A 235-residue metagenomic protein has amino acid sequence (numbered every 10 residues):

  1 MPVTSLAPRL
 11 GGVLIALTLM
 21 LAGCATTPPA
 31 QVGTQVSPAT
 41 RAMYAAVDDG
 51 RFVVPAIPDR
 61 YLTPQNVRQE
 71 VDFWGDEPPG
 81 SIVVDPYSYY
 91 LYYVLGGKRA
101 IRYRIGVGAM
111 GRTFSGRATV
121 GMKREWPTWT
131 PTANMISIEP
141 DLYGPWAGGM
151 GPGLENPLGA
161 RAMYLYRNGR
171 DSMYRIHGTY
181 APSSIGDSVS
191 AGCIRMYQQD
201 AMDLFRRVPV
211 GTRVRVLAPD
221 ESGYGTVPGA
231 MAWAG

Functional and structural regions predicted by a protein language model:
P2-S5, R9-V13, L17-G235: N-terminal pre-domains immediately preceding structured catalytic cores
